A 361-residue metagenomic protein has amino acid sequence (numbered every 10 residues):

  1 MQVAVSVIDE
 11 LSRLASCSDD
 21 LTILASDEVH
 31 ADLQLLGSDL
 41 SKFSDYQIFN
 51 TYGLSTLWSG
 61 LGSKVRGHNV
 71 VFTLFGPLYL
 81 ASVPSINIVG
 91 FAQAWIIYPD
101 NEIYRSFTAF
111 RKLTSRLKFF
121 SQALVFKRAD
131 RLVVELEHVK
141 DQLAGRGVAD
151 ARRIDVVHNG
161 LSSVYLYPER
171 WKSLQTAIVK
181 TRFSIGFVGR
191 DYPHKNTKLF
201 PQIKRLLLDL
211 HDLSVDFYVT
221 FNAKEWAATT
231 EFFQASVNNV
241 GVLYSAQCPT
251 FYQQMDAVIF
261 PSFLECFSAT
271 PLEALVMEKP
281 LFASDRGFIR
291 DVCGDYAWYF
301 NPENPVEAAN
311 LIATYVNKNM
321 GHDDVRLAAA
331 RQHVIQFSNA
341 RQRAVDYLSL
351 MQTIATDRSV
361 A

Functional and structural regions predicted by a protein language model:
D39-S44, A227-P249: Nucleotide-activated donor-binding/catalytic signature segment of Leloir-type glycosyltransferases, i.e., the conserved
R111-L132: Membrane-proximal helix-turn-helix segments that form the acceptor-binding/catalytic region of lipid-linked
K127-G145, A149-P168: Donor nucleotide-sugar binding/catalytic pocket of nucleotide-sugar-dependent glycosyltransferases
Q175-K195, P201-K204: Conserved donor-binding/catalytic core segment of Leloir-type glycosyltransferases
F263: Aromatic "clamp/platform" in nucleotide-sugar-dependent glycosyltransferases that forms part of the donor/acceptor
P280-A283: Short hydrophobic beta-strand element within catalytic cores of glycosyltransferases and related nucleotide-activated
W298-V306, T314-M320: Conserved acidic donor-binding segment of nucleotide-sugar-dependent glycosyltransferases
M320, D324-R358: A charged, aromatic-enriched C-terminal amphipathic alpha-helix characteristic of glycosyltransferases across folds
